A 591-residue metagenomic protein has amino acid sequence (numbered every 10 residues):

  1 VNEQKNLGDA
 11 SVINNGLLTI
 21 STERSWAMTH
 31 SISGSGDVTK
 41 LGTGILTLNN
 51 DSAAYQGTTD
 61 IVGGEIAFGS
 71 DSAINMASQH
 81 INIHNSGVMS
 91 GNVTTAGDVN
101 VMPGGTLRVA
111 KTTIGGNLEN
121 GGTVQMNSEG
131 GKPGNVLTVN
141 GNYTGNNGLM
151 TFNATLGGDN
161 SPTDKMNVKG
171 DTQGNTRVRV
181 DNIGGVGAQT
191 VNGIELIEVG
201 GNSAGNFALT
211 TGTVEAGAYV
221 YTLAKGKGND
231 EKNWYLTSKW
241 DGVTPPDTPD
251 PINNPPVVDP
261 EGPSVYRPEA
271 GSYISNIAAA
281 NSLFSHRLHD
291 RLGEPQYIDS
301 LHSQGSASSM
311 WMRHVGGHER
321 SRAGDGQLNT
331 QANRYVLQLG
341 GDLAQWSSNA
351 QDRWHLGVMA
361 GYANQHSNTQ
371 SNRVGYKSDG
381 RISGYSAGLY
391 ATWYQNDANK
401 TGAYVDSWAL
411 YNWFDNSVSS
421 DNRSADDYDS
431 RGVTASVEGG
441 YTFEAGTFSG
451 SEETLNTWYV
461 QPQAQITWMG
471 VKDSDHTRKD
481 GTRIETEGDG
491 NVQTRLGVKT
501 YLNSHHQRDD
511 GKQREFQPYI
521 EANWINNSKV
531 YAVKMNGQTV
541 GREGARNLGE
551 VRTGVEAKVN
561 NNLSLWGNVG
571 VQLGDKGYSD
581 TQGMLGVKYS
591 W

Functional and structural regions predicted by a protein language model:
N2-K5, I13-T22, A27-H30, S35-L41 (+6 more regions): Extracellular beta-solenoid/beta-roll
N49, A67, S90, K169 (+10 more regions): Transmembrane beta-barrel domains of outer membrane proteins
S78, S449-T454, Q507-F516: Flexible, glycine/charged-enriched surface loops at secondary-structure junctions
R108, N153, G184, Y411-W413 (+2 more regions): Transmembrane beta-strand segments that form the barrel wall of outer-membrane beta-barrel proteins
G187-S203, G326-Q345, I484-N491: Short secondary-structure subsegments characteristic of cysteine-rich extracellular domains
E195-I197, M310-W311, H355-Y362, V405-A409 (+2 more regions): Extended hydrophobic secondary-structure segments that form protein cores and membrane-embedded regions
P251-S451, N568-G570, D575-Q582, K588: Outer membrane beta-barrel translocator domains of Type V secretion systems
G388, G470, K479-W591: Outer membrane beta-barrel transmembrane domains
